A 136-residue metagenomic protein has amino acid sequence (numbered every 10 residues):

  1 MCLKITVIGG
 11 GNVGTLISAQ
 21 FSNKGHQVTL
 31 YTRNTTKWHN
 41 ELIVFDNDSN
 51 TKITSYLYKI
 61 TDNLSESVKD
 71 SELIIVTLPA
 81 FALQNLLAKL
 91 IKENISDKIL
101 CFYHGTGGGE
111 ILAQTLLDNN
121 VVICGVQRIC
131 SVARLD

Functional and structural regions predicted by a protein language model:
M1-S49, V68: NAD(P)+-binding Rossmann beta1-loop-alpha1 motif at the extreme N-terminus of oxidoreductases
G25, L57-Y58, S71, D97: Short, well-ordered alpha-helix to beta-strand connector turns
Y31-R33, N63, C124-V126: Conserved beta-strand termini and adjacent loop/short-helix elements that scaffold enzyme active sites in alpha/beta
T51-Y56, V76-A80: Short, flexible loop segments at the rims of nucleotide/cofactor-binding pockets, characterized by
T54-D70: Short acidic low-complexity segments
I75-V76, A80-D136: Rossmann-like NAD(P)(H) cofactor-binding subdomain of soluble oxidoreductases
